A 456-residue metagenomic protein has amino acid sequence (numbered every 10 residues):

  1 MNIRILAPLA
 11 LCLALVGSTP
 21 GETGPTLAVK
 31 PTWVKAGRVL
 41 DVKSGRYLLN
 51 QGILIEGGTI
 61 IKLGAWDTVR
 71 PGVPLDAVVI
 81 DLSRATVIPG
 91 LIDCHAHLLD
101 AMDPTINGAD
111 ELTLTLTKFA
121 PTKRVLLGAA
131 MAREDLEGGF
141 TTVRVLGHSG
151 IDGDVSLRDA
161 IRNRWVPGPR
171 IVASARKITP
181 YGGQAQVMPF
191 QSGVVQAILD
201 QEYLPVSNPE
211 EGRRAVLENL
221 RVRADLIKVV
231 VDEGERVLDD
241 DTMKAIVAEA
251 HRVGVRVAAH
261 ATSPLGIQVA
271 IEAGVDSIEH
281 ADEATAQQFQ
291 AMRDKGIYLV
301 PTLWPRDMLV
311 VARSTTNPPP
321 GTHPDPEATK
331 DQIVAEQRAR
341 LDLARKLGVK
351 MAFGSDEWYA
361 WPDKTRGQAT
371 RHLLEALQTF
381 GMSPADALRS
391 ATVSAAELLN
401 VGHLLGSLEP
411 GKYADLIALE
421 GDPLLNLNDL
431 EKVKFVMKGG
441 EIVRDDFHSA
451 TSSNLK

Functional and structural regions predicted by a protein language model:
G24-T26, K30, V39, S44-I88 (+1 more regions): Histidine-rich, glycine-flanked metal-binding segment
A85-W165, D241, L265, V269-A273: Metal-associated gating/positioning segment near the N- to mid-region
D100-K123, Y181-Q201, K295-V334, G348: Active-site gating loops and adjacent loop-to-helix segments of metal-dependent hydrolytic enzymes
D103-N107, V237, I267-A273, P305-P318 (+5 more regions): Histidine/acidic-residue-rich catalytic or RNA/ligand-binding cores of hydrolases and nuclease-related proteins
L127-D154, G168-K177, V222-E235, R256 (+3 more regions): Divalent metal-dependent hydrolysis catalytic cores, especially in the metallo-beta-lactamase
D159-K177, V237-T262, G296, V300-W304: Alpha-helix-loop-beta-strand connector modules within alpha/beta enzyme cores
R252, A335-E420: His/Asp/Glu-enriched, well-ordered alpha-helical/loop segment that forms or immediately abuts the divalent-metal
E397, P410-N454: C-terminal cap of metal-dependent C-N hydrolases
